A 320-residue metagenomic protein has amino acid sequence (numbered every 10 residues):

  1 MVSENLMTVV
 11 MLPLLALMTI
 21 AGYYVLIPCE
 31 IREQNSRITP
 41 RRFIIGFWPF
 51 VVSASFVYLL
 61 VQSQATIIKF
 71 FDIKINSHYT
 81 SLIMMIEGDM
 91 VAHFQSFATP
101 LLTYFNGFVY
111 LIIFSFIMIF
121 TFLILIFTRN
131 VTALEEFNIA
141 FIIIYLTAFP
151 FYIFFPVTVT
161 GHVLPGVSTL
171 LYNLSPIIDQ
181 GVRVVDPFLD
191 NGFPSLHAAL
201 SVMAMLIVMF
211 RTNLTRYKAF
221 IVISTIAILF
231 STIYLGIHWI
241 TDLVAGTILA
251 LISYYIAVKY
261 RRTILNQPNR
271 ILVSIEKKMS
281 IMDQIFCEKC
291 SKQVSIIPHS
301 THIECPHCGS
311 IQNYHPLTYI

Functional and structural regions predicted by a protein language model:
M1-T160, V167-G181, N213-I223, A227 (+3 more regions): Terminal transmembrane helix and immediately flanking juxtamembrane interfaces of multi-pass membrane proteins
Y104, D186-F188, T232: Short amphipathic alpha-helical segments at helix-loop
P156, D179, D186-F210: Alpha-helical transmembrane segments of helical membrane proteins, especially in multi-pass transport, channel
L200, L235-G236: Short, glycine/acidic-rich beta->alpha junctions
